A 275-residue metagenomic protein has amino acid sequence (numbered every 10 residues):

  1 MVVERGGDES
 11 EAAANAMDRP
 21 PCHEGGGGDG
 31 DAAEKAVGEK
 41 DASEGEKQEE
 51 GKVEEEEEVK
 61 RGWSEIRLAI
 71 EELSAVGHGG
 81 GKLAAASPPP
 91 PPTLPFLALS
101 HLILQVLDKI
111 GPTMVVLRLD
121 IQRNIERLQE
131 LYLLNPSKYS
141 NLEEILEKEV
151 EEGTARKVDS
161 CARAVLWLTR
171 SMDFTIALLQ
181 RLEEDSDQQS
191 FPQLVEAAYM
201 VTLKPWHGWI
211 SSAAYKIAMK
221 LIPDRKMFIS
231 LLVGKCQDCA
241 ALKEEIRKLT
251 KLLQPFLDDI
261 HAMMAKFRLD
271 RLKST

Functional and structural regions predicted by a protein language model:
V2-E11, N15-G25, D31-T275: Long, contiguous alpha-helical bundle segments
